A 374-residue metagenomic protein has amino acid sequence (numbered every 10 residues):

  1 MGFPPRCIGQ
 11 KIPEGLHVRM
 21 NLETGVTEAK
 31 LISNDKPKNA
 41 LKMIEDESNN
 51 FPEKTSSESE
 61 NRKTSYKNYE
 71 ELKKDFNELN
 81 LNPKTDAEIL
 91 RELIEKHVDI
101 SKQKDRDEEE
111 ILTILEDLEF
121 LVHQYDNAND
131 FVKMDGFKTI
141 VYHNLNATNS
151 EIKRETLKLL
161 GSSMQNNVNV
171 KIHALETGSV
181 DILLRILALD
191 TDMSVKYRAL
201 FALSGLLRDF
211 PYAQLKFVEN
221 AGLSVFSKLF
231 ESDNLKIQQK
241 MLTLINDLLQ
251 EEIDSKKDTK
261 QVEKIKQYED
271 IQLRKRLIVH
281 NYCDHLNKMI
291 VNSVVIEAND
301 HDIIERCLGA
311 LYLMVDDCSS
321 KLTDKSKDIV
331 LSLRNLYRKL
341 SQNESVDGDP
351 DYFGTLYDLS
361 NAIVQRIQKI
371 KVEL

Functional and structural regions predicted by a protein language model:
G2, C7-K73, K102-E119, T148-S162 (+8 more regions): Alpha-helical solenoid repeats of the armadillo/HEAT superfamily in eukaryotic scaffolding/adaptor proteins
D75-I152: Internal amphipathic alpha-helical repeat/solenoid segments
L93, H97, T139-Y142, I182-I186 (+3 more regions): Buried hydrophobic core positions in alpha-solenoid tandem helical repeats
Q124-Y125, N166-N167, F210, D317-C318: Short loop-to-helix capping motifs
N129, I172, Y212-L215, K275: Recurring C-terminal helix/loop segment of individual leucine-rich repeat
V132, Q272-R274, K327-L331: Extended intrinsically disordered, low-complexity coil regions enriched in Ser, Thr, Gly, Ala and often Pro
V132-R185, M193: Helix-rich alpha-solenoid scaffolding regions
D135, A221, F230: Residues that form ligand- and interface-recognition hot spots within folded domains
